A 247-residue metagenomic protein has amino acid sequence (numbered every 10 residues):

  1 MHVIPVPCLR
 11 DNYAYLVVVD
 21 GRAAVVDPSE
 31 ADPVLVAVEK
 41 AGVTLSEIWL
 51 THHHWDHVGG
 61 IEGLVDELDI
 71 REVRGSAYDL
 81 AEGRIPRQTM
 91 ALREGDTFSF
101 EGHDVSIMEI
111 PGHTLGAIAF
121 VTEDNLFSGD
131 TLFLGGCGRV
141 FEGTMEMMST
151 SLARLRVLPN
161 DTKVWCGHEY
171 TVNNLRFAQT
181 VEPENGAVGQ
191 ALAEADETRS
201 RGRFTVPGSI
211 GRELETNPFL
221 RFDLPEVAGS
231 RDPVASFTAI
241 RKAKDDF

Functional and structural regions predicted by a protein language model:
M1-A41, I118-L132: Conserved beta-strand hairpin/beta-sheet module of binuclear metal-dependent hydrolase folds, prominently
L9-R10, A23, E30-I107: Active-site HxH/HxHxD metal-binding segment of metal-dependent hydrolases
L16-V18, G95-V121, L126, V157: Core dinuclear metal-dependent hydrolase active-site scaffold
V17, D27, H52, L64 (+6 more regions): Divalent metal-coordination and catalytic microenvironments
P28-E30, H53, Y78-D79, H113-T114 (+4 more regions): Active-site metal-binding loops of divalent metal-dependent hydrolases
A81-I85, G135-F141, N174: A short acidic, helix-capping loop that chelates divalent metal ions and anchors anionic groups
G136-T162: Active-site-adjacent loop/tail segments of enzyme domains
A153-K163, V172-F247: Accessory terminal helices/loops
